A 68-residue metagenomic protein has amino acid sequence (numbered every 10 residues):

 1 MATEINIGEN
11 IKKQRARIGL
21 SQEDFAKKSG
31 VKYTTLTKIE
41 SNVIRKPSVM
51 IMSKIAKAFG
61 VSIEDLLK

Functional and structural regions predicted by a protein language model:
M1-R17: A short, Lys/Arg-rich alpha-helix, primarily the initiator
E9, D24-K27, D65: Residue-level preference for short helical/loop micro-motifs built around acidic side chains
K12, A16, G30, S41: Residue-level detection of the helix-turn-helix DNA-binding "recognition helix"
K12, T37-K38, L67: Key DNA-contacting residues within the recognition helix of helix-turn-helix
A16, K27, K57: Alpha-helical residues within the helix-turn-helix
L20-K38: Short alpha-helical DNA-recognition segment
M50-D65: DNA major-groove recognition helix of helix-turn-helix/homeodomain DNA-binding modules
